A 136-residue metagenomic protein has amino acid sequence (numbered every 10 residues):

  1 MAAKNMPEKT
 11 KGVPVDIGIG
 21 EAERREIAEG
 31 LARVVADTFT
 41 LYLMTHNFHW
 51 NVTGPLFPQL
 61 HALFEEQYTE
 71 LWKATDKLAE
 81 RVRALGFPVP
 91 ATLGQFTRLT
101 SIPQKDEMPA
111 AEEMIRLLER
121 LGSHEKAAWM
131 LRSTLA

Functional and structural regions predicted by a protein language model:
M1-I17: Acidic, low-complexity proline/glycine-rich segments
G12-V34, M114: Disorder-to-helix initiation segments
G18-E26, L41-E66, S123: Helix-loop segments that flank and shape redox-cofactor active sites
V52-Q95: Conserved alpha-helical segments that form or flank metal/cofactor-binding pockets of metalloenzymes
T97-S123: Acidic/histidine-rich alpha-helical segments that form the ligand environment of transition-metal centers
R116-A136: Preference for long, well-ordered alpha-helical segments
